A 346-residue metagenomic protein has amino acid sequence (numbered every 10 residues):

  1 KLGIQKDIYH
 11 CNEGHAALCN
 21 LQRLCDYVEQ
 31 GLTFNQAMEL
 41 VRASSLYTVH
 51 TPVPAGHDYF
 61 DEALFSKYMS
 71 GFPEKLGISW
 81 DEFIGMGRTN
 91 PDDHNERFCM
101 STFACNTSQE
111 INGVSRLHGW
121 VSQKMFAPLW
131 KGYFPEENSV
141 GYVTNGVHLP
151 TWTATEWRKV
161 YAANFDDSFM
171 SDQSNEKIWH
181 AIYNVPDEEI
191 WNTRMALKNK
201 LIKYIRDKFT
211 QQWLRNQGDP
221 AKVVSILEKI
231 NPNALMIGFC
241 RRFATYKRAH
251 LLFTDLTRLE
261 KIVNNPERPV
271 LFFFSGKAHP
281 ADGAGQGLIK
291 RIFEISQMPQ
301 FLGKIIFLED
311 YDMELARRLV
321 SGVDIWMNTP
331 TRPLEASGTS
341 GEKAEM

Functional and structural regions predicted by a protein language model:
K1-M346: Catalytic cores of carbohydrate-active enzymes across secretory and cytosolic contexts
